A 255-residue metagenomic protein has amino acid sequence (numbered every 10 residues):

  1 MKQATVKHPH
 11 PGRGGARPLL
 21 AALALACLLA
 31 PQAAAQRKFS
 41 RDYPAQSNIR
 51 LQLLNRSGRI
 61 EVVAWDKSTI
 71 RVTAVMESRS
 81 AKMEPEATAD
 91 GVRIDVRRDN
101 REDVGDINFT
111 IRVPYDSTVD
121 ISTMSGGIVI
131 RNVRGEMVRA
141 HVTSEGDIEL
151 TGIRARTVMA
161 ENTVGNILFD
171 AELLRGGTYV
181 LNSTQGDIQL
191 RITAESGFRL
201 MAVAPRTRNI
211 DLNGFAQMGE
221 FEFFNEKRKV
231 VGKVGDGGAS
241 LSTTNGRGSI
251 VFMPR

Functional and structural regions predicted by a protein language model:
M1-R255: Intrinsically disordered, low-complexity terminal regions
